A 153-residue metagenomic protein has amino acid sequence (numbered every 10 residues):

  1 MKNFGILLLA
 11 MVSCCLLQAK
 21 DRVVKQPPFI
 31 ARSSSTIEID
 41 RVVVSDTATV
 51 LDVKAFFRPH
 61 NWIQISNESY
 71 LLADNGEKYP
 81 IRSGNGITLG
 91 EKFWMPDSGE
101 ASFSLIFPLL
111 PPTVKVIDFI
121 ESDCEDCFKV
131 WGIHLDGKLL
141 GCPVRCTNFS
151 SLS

Functional and structural regions predicted by a protein language model:
M1-R22: Bacterial Sec-dependent N-terminal signal peptides
D21, D123-S153: C-terminal partner/receptor-binding element of secreted or periplasmic proteins
D21-D46, N75-I87: Low-complexity, acidic Ser/Thr/Pro/Gly-rich terminal tails and inter-domain linkers that flank the onset of structured
K25-I37, A48, K115, F128 (+1 more regions): Alpha-helical, hydrophobic structural elements that either
A48-R58: Short, well-ordered beta-strand segments enriched in hydrophobic/aromatic residues
L51, A101-F103, W131: Hydrophobic residues positioned within well-ordered beta-strands of beta-sheet architectures
F56-P96: The feature marks short-to-medium sequence segments in extracytoplasmic or secretory-pathway proteins
R82-C124: Short, solvent-exposed, Trp/other aromatic-anchored flexible loops in extracytoplasmic proteins
